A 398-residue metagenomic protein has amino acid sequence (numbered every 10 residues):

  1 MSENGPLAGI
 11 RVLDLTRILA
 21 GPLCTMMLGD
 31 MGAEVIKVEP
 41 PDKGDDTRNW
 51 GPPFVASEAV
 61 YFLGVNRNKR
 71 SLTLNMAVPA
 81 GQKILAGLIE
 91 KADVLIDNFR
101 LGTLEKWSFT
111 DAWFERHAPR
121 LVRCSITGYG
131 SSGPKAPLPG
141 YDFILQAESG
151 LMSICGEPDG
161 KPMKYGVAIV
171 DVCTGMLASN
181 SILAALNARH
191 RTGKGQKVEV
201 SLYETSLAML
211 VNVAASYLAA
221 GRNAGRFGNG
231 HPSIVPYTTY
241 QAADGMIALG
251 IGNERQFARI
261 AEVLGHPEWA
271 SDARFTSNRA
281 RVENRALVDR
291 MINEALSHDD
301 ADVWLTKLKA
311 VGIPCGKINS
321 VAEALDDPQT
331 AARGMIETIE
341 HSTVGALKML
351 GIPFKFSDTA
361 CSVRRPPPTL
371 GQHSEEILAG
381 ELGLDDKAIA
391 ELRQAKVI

Functional and structural regions predicted by a protein language model:
M1-R11, Q241, E323-I398: Terminal low-complexity tails and localization/encapsulation signals of metabolic enzymes
M1-R191, T369, E375-I398: N-terminal helix-loop segment corresponding to the beta1-alpha1 unit of nucleotide/adenylate-binding folds
V35, K309-E323, L384-I389: Short, well-structured beta-strand/strand-turn elements
D42, Y129-G130, L202-L207, D244 (+2 more regions): Glycine-rich beta-alpha junction loops
P53, F62, F227-P232, Y237-T239 (+3 more regions): Short Gly/Pro-enriched turn/cap motifs at secondary-structure boundaries
S131, D159-A168, H190-S206, G225-P232 (+1 more regions): Conserved Rossmann-fold dehydrogenase catalytic segment
G175-G195, A208-A220, A261-E268: Oxidoreductase and adenylate-handling cofactor-binding alpha/beta cores
V235-V311, C315: Aromatic-enriched alpha-helical interface/lid elements that frame and gate functional surfaces
